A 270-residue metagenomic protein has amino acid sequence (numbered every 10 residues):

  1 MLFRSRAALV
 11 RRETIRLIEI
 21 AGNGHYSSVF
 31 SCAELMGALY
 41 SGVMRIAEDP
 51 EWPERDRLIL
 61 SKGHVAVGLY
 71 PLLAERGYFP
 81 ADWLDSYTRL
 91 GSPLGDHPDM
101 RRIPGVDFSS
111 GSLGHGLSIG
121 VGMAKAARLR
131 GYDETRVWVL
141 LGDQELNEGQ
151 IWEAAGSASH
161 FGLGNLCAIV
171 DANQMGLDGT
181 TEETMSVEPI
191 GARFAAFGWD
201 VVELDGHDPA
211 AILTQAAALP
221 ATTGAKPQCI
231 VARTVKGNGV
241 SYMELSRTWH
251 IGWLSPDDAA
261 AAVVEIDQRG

Functional and structural regions predicted by a protein language model:
M1-L2: Short, small-residue-biased leader/transition segments that mark boundaries at the very start of proteins
A7-N23, D171-N173: N-terminal capping segment at the start of a domain
T14-L17, V29-H160: Cofactor-binding active-site loop characterized by glycine-rich and histidine/acidic residues
Y26, L84, P227-C229: Flexible, glycine/charged-enriched surface loops at secondary-structure junctions
E34, H64-V65, L69, N173-Q174 (+2 more regions): Glycine-rich beta-alpha junction loops
R76, T184, E244-T248: Short secondary-structure boundary/capping segments
G105, S109-T222: Thiamine diphosphate
P209, L213-G270: Glycine/aspartate-rich loop-and-adjacent alpha/beta segment that forms the canonical ThDP
